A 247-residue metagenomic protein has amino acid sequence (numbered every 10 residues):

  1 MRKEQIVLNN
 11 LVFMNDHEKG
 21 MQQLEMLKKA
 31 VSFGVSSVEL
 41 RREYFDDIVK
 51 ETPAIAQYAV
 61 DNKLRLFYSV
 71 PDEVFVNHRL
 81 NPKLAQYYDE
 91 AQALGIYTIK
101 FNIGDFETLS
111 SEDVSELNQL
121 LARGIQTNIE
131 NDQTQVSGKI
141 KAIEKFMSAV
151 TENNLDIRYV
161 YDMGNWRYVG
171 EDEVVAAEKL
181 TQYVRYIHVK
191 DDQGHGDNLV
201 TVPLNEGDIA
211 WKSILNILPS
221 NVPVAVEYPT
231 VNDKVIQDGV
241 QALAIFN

Functional and structural regions predicted by a protein language model:
M1-A85, Q92: N-terminal pre-domain/capping segments
M1-F33, E90-G95, I140-Y161, R167-N247: Histidine-acidic metal/acid-base catalytic patches
N10-M14, R41-F45, S69-F75, G104-F106 (+4 more regions): Active-site beta-loop-alpha junctions enriched in small/polar residues
V38-L40, I99-F101, T127, I187 (+1 more regions): Hydrophobic residues within beta-strands of alpha/beta enzymes
D46-V49, L109, N232-V235: Short, charged/polar "capping" segments at the starts of alpha-helices and the immediately preceding loops
A54, E116, V175-K179: A short acidic, amphipathic alpha-helical/loop segment
A56-Q57, A85, E116-N118, A210-S213 (+1 more regions): Alpha-helix boundary/capping detector
Y58-L66, V70, F75-Y159, Y168: Active-site acidic/histidine proton-transfer and metal-coordination neighborhood in alpha/beta enzyme cores
